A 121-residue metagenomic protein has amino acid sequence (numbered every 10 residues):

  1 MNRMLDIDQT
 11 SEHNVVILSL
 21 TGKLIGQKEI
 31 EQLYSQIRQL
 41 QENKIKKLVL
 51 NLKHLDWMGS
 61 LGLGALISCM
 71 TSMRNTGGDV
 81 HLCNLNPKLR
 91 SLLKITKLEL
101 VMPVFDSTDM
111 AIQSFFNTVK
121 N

Functional and structural regions predicted by a protein language model:
M1-M4, N121: Short, Lys/Arg-enriched, disordered terminal segments
R3-S35: STAS-typified acidic loop motif
D8, C83, F105: General small-molecule cofactor/ligand-binding pocket signal
E12, P87, D109: Residues that form or immediately flank small-molecule/cofactor binding pockets and catalytic motifs
N14-V15, S19, M73-G78, V104-D106: A general secondary-structure boundary signal
L24-M102: Amphipathic alpha-helical interaction surfaces in cytosolic regulatory modules
V104-N121: A charged, well-structured terminal subsegment
